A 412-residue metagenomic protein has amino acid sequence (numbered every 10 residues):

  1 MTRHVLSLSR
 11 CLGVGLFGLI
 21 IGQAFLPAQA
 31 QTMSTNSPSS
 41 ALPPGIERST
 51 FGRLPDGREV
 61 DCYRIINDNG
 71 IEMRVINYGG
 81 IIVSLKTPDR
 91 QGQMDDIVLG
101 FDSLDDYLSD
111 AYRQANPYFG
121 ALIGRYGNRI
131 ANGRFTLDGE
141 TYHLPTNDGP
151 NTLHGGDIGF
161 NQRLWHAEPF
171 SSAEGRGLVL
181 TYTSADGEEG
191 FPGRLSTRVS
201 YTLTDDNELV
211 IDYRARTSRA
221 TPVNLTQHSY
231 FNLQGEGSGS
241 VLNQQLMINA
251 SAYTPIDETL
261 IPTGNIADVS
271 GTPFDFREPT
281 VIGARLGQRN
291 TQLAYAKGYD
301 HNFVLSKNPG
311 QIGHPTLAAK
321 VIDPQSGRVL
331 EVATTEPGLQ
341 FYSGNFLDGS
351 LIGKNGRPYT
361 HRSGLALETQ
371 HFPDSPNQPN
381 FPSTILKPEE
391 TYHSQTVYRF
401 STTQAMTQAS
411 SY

Functional and structural regions predicted by a protein language model:
M1-V14: Bacterial N-terminal signal peptides that target proteins for export
L6, A24-F25, M406, S411: Intrinsically disordered and other compositionally biased segments
C11-A24: Bacterial N-terminal signal peptides
Q31-Y412: An exposed, glycine/acidic-rich loop-and-rim segment of catalytic or binding clefts
